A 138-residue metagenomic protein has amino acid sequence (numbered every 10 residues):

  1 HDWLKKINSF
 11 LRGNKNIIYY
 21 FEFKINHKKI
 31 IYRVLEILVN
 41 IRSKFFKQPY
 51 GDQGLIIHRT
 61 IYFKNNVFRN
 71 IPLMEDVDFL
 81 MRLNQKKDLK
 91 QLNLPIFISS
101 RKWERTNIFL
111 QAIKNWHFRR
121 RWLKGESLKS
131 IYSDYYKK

Functional and structural regions predicted by a protein language model:
D2-I31: Conserved donor NDP-sugar-binding/catalytic core segment of glycosyltransferases
I7, K28-K44, L55: Anionic-ligand binding region
D52-N66: Conserved nucleotide-sugar donor-binding and metal-coordinating catalytic region shared by glycosyltransferases
G54, P72, D88-L89: A residue-level structural signature of the nucleotidyltransferase/glycosyltransferase Rossmann-like core
I57, E75, Q91-L92: A conserved hydrophobic position in a structured secondary element of the catalytic/binding core that shapes
L73-F79: Acidic donor-binding loop at a coil-to-helix junction in glycosyltransferase catalytic cores that engages
M81-K138: Hydrophobic helical membrane-anchoring modules
